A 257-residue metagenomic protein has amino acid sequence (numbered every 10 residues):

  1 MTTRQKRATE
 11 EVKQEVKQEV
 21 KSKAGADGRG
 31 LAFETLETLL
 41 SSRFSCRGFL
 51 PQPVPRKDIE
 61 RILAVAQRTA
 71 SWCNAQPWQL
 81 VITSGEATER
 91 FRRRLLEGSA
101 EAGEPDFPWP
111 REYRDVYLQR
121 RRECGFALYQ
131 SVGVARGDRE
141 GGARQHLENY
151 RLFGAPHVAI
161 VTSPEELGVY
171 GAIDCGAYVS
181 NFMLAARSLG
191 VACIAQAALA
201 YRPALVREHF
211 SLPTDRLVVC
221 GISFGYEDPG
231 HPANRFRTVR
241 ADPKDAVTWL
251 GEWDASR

Functional and structural regions predicted by a protein language model:
M1-K13, K17-R257: Acidic, surface-exposed loops and disordered segments
